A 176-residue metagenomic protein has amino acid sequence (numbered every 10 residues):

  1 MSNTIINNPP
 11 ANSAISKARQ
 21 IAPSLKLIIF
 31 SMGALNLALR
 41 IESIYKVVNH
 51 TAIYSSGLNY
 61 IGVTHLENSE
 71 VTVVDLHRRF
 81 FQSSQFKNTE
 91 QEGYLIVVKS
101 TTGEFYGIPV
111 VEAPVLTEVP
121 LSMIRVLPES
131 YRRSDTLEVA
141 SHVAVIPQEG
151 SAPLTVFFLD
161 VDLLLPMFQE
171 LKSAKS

Functional and structural regions predicted by a protein language model:
M1-S176: An acidic, low-aromatic, low-complexity terminal/linker signal
